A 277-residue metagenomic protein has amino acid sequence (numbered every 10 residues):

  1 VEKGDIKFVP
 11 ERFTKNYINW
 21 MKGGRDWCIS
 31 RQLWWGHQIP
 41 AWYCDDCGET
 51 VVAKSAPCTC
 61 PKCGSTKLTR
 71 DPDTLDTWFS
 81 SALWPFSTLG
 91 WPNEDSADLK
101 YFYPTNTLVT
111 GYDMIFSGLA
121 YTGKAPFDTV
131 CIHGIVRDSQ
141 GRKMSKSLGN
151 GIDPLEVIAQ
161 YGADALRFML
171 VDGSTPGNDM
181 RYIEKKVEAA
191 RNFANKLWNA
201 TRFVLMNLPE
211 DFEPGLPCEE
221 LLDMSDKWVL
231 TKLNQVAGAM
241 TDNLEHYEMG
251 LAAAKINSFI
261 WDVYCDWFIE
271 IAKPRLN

Functional and structural regions predicted by a protein language model:
V1-P209, V229-A272, L276: Structured secondary-structure scaffolds
